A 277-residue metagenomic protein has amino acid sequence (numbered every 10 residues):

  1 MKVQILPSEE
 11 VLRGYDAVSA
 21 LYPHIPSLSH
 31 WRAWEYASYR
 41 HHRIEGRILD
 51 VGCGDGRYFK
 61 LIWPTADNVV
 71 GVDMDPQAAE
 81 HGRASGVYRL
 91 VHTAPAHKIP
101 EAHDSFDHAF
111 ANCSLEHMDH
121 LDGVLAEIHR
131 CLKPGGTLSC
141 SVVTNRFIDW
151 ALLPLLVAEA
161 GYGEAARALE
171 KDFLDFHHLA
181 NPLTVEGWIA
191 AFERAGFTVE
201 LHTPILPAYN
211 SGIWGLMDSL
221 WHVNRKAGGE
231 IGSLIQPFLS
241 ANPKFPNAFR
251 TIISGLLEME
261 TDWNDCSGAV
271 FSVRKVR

Functional and structural regions predicted by a protein language model:
M1-K98, A102, W263-F271: Conserved N-terminal segment of class I S-adenosyl-L-methionine
F110: A conserved beta-strand element that flanks and buttresses the S-adenosyl-L-methionine
C113-H117: Short catalytic micro-motifs in class I SAM-dependent methyltransferases
M118-D122, R146: A structural helix-start
D122-T137: A short glycine-rich, Lys/Arg-flanked "PGG" loop and its adjoining helix->strand segment in the class I
S139-A165: Conserved class I S-adenosyl-L-methionine
L156-V157, A190, E200-R277: A C-terminal cap/extension of S-adenosyl-L-methionine-dependent methyltransferases that defines the acceptor-substrate
K171-G187: Acceptor-substrate binding/catalytic loop of class I
